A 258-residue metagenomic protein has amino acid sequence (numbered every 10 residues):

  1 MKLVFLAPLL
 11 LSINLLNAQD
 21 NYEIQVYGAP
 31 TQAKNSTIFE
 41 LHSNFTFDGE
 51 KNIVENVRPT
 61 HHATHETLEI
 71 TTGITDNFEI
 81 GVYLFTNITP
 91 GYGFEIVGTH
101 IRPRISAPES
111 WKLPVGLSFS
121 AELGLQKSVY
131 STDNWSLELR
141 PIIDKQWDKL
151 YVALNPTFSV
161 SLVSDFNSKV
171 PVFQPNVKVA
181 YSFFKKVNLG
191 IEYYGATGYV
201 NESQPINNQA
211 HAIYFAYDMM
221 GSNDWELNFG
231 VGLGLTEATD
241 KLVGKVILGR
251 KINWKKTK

Functional and structural regions predicted by a protein language model:
M1-Y22: Bacterial Sec-dependent N-terminal signal peptides
A18-K258: Transmembrane beta-barrel domains of Gram-negative outer membranes and organellar outer membranes
